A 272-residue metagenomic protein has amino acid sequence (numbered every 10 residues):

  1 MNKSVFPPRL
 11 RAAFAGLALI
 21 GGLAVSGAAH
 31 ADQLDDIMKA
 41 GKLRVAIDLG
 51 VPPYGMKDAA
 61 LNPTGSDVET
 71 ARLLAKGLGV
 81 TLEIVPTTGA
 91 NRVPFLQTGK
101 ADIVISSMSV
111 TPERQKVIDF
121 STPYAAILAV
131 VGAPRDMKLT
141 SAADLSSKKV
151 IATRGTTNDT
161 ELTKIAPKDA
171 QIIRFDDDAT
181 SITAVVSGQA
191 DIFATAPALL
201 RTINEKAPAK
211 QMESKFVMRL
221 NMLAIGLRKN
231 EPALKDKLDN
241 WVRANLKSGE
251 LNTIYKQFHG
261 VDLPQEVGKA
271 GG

Functional and structural regions predicted by a protein language model:
V25-A31: Sec/Tat signal peptide C-region and signal peptidase I cleavage site
D32-S107: Extracytoplasmic small-molecule ligand-binding "clamshell" domains of the periplasmic binding protein/Venus flytrap
V68, E83-P94, I173-T183, R219-N221: Short helix-initiation/N-cap motifs at beta->coil->alpha
V68-G77, K148-K149, G155-T157, M222-D262: Extended ligand-binding regions for polar small-molecule ligands
N91, M108-K116, E161-K164, V186-R219: A ligand-binding cleft/hinge motif common to bilobed small-molecule-binding domains
A125-A133, R201-R243, V261-G272: Periplasmic-binding protein-like
A133-V150: Flexible hinge/capping segments at coil-to-helix
T157-R174, Q211-E213, V242-G272: Ligand-binding clefts/hinges and TM-proximal coupling segments of bilobed small-molecule sensing domains
